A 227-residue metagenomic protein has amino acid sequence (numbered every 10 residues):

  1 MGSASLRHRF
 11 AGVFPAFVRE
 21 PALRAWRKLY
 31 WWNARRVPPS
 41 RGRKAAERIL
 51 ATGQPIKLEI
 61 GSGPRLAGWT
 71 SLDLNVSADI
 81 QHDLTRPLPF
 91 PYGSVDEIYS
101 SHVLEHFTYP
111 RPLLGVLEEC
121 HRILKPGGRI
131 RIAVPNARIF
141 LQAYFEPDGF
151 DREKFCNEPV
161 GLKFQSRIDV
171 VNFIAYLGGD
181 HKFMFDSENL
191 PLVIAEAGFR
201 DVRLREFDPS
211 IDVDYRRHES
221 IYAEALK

Functional and structural regions predicted by a protein language model:
M1-G53: Membrane-proximal basic amphipathic "stem/tether" segments
A16-A22, K28-W32, R41, K57-P64 (+2 more regions): A broad, low-specificity signal for short, low-complexity segments enriched in glycine/proline and polar/charged
A25-K28, V37-G42, A46-A51, L66-A67 (+3 more regions): A generic short-segment signal for beta-strand/edge and adjacent turn/coil regions
S40-K44, H82, G115, F185: Short, conserved clusters of charged catalytic residues that mark active-site and nucleotide-handling motifs
A46-R48, E59, R86-L88, L192 (+1 more regions): Short, flexible, glycine/charge-rich loop motifs used to bind or transfer phosphoryl groups or to couple energy/partner
A51-T52, G63, Y215-H218: A short catalytic or substrate-binding loop motif that flags glycine-/basic-rich loops and adjacent residues that bind
P55-Q142, A223-K227: Conserved SAM-binding loop
R111-E119, K125, R129-L226: S-adenosyl-L-methionine-dependent methyltransferase catalytic module, highlighting the catalytic core
